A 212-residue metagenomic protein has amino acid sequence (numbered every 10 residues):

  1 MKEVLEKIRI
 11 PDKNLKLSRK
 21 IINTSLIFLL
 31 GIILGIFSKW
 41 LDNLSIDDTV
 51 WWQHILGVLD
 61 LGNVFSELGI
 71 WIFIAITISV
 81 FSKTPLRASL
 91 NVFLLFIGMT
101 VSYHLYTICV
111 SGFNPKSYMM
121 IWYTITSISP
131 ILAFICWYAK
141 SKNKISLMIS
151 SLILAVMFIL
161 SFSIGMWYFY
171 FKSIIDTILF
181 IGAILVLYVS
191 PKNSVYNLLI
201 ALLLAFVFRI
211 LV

Functional and structural regions predicted by a protein language model:
M1-H104: N-terminal topogenic module of multi-pass integral membrane proteins
I27-S38, V156-L160, A183-V186, L202-V207: Hydrophobic core segments of alpha-helical transmembrane domains in multi-pass membrane transport and ion-translocation
L68-I78, I125-W137, I178-V186: Hydrophobic cores of alpha-helical transmembrane segments in multi-pass inner/ER membrane proteins, independent
L90-M99, M148-M157, S194-F208: Central hydrophobic cores of alpha-helical transmembrane segments in multi-pass integral membrane proteins
V101-Y170: Membrane-proximal helix-loop-helix units in multi-pass membrane proteins
I131-I145, L185-I200, F208: Membrane-water interface at the C-terminal end of transmembrane alpha helices
F162-I174, F180-Y196: Membrane-helix boundary connector in multi-pass membrane proteins
Y170, I175, A205-R209: Transmembrane helix-loop-helix
